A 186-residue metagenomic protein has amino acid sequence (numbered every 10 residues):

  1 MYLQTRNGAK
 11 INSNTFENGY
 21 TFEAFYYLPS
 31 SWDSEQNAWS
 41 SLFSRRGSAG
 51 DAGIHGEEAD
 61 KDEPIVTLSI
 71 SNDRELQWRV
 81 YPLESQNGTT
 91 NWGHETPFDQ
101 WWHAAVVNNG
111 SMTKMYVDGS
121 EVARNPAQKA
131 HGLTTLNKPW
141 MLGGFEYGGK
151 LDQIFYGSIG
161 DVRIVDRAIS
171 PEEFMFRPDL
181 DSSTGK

Functional and structural regions predicted by a protein language model:
M1-K186: Extracellular glycan-associated modules
